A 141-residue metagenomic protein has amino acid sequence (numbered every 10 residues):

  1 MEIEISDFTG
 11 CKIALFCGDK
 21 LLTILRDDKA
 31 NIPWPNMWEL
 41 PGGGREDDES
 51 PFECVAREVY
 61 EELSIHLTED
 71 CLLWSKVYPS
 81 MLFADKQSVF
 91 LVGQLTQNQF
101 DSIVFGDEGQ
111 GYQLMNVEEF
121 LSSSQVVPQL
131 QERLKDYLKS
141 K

Functional and structural regions predicted by a protein language model:
M1-E39, L67: N-terminal strand-loop-strand
F8-K12, D85-F90, G109: Short hydrophobic/aromatic beta-strand or adjacent loop that forms the aromatic wall/cage of a ligand/substrate-binding
C17-D19, K76-D101, Q113, V117-E119 (+1 more regions): Active-site-adjacent beta-strand/loop module that shapes the phosphate/pyrophosphate-binding cleft
I32, E46-S50, Q125: Residues at secondary-structure transition points
M37, D47, D107, V117: Functional cleft and adjacent loop/helix regions within the main domain that mediate ligand binding or catalysis
L40-W74: The catalytic Nudix box helix
R45, F120-L121: A generic structural signal for short hydrophobic patches within well-formed alpha-helices
F100-G106, S123-V127: Short, charged, solvent-exposed linker or helix-capping segments at domain edges/interfaces that act as flexible hinges
